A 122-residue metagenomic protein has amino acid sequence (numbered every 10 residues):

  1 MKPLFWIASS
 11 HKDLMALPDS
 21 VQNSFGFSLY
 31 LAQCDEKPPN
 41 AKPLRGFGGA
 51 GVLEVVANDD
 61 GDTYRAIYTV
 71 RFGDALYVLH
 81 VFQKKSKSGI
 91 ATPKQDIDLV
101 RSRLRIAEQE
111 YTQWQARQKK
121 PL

Functional and structural regions predicted by a protein language model:
M1-T63, F72-A75, K85-L122: Basic, Lys/Arg-enriched alpha-helical interface segments
A66, Y77-V81: Conserved catalytic cores of phosphodiester-cleaving nucleases, focusing on short active-site segments
